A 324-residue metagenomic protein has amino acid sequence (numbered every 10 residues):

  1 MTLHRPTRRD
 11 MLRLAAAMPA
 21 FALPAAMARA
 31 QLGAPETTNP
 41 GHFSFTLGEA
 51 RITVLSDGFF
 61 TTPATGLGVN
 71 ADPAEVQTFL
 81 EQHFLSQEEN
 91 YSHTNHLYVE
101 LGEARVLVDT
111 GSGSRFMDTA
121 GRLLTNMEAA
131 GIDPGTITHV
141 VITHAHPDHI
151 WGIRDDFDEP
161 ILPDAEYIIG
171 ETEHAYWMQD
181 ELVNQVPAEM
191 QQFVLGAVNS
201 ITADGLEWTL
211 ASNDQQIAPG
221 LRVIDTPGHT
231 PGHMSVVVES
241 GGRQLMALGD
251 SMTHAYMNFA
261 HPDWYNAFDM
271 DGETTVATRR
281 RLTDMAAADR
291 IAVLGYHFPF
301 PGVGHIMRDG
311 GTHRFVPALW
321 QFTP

Functional and structural regions predicted by a protein language model:
M1-P19: N-terminal secretory signal peptides and thylakoid transit peptides that target proteins across membranes
R5-T7, G241-P324: Cap/insert and terminal regions of metallo-dependent hydrolase folds
T38-A130, S235-M252: Conserved beta-strand hairpin/beta-sheet module of binuclear metal-dependent hydrolase folds, prominently
D57-G58, T110-G113, A145, T172-E173 (+3 more regions): Active-site metal-binding loops of divalent metal-dependent hydrolases
H93-H96, D118-I168: Active-site metal-binding motif and surrounding structural segment of the metallo-beta-lactamase
G121, E128-I132, T136, P163-D225 (+2 more regions): Metallo-beta-lactamase
V140-I150, T226-H233, G295-F300: Histidine-centered catalytic micro-motifs
